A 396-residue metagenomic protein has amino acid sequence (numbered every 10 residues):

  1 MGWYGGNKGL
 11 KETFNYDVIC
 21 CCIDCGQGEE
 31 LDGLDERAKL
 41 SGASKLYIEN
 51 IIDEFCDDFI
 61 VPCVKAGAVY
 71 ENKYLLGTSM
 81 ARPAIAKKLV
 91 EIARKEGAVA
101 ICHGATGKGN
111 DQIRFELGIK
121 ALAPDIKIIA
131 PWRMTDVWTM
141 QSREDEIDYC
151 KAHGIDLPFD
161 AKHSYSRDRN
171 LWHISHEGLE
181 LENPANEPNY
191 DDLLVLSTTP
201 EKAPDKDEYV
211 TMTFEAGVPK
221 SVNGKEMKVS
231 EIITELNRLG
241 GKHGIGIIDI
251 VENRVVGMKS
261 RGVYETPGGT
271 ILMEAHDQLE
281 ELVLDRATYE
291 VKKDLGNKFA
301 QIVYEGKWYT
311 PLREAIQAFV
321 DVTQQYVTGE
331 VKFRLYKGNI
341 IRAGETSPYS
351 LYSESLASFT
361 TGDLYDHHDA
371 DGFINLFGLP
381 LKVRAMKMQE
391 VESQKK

Functional and structural regions predicted by a protein language model:
G2-K396: Nucleotide-activated chemistry modules centered on ATP-dependent adenylation/adenylyltransferase
